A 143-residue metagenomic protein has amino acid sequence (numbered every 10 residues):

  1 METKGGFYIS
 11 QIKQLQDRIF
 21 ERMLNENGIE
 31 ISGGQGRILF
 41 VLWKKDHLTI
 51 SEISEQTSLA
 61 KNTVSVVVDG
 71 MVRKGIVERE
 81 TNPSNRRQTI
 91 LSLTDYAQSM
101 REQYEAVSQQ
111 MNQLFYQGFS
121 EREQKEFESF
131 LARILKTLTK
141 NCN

Functional and structural regions predicted by a protein language model:
M1-N27: N-terminal leader segment of winged-helix/HTH proteins
G6-F7, I29-F40, N62: Short alpha-helical elements of helix-turn-helix
K13, F40-K44: Short, locally clustered residues in the helix-turn-helix/winged-helix DNA-binding domain
I19, R37-F40, S99: Pre-recognition alpha-helix immediately N-terminal to the DNA-recognition helix within helix-turn-helix or winged-helix
K45-T49: Short capping segments at the starts of secondary-structure elements
I50-S51, N62, D69: Residues within helix-turn-helix
D69-S129: Charged, amphipathic alpha-helical coiled-coil/dimerization segments
R122-N143: C-terminal regulatory/oligomerization modules of transcriptional regulators
